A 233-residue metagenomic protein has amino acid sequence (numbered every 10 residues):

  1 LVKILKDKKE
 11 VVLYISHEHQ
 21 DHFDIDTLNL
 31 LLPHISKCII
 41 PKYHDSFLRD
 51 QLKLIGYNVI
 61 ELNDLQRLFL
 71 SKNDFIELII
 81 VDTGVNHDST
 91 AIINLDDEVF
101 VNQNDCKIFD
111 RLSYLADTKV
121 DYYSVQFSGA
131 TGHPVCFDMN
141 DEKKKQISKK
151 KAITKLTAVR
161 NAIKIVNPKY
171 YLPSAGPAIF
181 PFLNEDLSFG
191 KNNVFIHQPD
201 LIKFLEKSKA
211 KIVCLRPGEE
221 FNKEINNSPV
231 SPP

Functional and structural regions predicted by a protein language model:
L1-K8, L62-G132, E219-P233: Core dinuclear metal-dependent hydrolase active-site scaffold
E10-D21: Metallo-beta-lactamase
V12, P33-I39, E98-F100: Short active-site oxyanion
H17, D24, D105, Y171: Divalent metal-coordination and catalytic microenvironments
D24-L32, D50-Q51, L187: Metal-dependent catalytic neighborhoods of phosphoester/phosphodiester hydrolases
K37-I40, R111-S208: Cap/insert and terminal regions of metallo-dependent hydrolase folds
K42-L48, N63-R67: Short, polar loop motifs at secondary-structure junctions
N192-P233: C-terminal regulatory/interaction regions
